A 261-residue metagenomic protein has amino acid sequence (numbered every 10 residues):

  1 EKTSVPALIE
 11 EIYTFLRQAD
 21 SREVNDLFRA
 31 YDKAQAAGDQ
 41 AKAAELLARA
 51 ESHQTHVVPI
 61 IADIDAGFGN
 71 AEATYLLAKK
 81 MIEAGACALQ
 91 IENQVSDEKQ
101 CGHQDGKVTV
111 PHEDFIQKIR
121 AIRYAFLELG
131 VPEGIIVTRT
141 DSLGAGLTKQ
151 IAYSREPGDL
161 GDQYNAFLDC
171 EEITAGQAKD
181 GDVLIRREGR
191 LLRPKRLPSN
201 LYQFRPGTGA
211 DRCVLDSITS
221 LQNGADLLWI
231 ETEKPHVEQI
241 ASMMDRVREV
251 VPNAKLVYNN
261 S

Functional and structural regions predicted by a protein language model:
E1-S261: Alpha/beta enzyme core
